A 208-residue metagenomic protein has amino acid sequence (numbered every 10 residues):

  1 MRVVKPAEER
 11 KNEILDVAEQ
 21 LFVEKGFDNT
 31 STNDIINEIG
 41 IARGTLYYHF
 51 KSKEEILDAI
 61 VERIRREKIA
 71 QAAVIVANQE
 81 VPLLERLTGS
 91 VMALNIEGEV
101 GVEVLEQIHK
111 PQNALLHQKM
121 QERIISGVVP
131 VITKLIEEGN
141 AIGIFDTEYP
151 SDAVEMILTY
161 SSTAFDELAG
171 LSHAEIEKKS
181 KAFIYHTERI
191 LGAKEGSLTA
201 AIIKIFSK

Functional and structural regions predicted by a protein language model:
M1, P130, K134-I142, G170-K208: C-terminal peripheral helix-coil segments that are non-catalytic and often amphipathic
R2, E13, L21-E55, A59-R63: Helix-turn-helix
E13, A59, A70-V104, V154-I157: Hydrophobic alpha-helical connector segments
V17, L21, A93, Y160-A164: Amphipathic alpha-helical interface segments
I64, K68, Q79, S90 (+4 more regions): Hydrophobic/aromatic residues within well-ordered alpha-helical segments
G89-E97, E106-K110, Y185-G192: Helix-loop "lid/cap" segments that line or gate small-molecule binding pockets
E99-K134, A141-I144: Short secondary-structure transition hinges
G127-I157, S161, L168: Hydrophobic alpha-helical bundle segments that form small-molecule/ligand-binding pockets
